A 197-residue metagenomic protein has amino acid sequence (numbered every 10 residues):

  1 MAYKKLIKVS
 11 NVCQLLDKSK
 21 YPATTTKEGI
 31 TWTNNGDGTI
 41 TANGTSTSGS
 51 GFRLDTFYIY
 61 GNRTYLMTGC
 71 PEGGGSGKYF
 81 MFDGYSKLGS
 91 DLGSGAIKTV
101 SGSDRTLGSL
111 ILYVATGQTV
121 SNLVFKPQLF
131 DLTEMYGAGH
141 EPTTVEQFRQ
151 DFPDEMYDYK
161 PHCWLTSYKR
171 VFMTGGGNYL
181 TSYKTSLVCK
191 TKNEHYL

Functional and structural regions predicted by a protein language model:
M1-S48, Y113-Y196: Extracellular polysaccharide-targeting segments
D37, T68-G69, D83: Acidic/polar residues in short coil/turn loops that connect beta-strands within repeat-based beta-sheet scaffolds
G44-K78, G95-G102, P127, Y196-L197: Extra-cytoplasmic beta-strand recognition segments
M67-G69, T106-V114: Extracellular beta-strand-rich recognition modules
Y79, L88, T99, T185 (+1 more regions): N-terminal cationic leader/targeting segments used for protein routing and processing
M81-G84, L129: Conserved aromatic beta-strand anchor motif in extracellular beta-sandwich/beta-rich domains
Y85-G108: Extracellular carbohydrate recognition and processing domains and analogous Trp-centered ligand-binding platforms
